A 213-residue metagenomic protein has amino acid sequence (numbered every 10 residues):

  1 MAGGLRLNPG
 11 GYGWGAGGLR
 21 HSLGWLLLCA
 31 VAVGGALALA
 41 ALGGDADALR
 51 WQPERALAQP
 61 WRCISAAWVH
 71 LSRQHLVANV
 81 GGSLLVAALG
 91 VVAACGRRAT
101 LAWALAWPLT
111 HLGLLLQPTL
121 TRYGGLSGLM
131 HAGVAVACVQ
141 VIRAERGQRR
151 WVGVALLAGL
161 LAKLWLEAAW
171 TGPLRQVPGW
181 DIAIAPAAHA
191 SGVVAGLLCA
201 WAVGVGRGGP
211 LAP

Functional and structural regions predicted by a protein language model:
M1-W61, I142, R146-W151, C199-P213: N-terminal signal-anchor transmembrane helix
L26-L27, V77, T100-L105, G153-V154 (+2 more regions): Hydrophobic alpha-helical transmembrane segments
C29-L101, P108-H111, L115-Y123, P178-P186: N-terminal TM1-TM2 helical hairpin plus the immediately adjacent luminal interfacial "cap"
L76-S83, G124-A135, D181-V203: Alpha-helical transmembrane segments that form the membrane-embedded catalytic/substrate-binding core of multi-pass
R97-R98, G125, E145-L157: Internal alpha-helical transmembrane segments of multi-pass membrane proteins
W103-L109, W151-A162: Central hydrophobic cores of alpha-helical transmembrane segments in multi-pass integral membrane proteins
H131-E145: Short helix-perturbing small/polar motifs within transmembrane alpha-helices
V154-V205: Terminal transmembrane helical module of multi-pass membrane proteins
